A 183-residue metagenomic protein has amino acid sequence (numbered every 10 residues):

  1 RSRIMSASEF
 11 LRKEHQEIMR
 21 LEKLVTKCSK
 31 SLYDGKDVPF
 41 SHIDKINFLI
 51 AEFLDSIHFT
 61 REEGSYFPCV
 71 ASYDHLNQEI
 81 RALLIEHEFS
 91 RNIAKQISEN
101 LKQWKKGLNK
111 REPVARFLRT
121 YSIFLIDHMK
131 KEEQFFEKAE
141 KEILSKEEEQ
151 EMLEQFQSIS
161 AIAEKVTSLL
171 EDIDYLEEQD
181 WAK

Functional and structural regions predicted by a protein language model:
S2-K183: Small-residue-biased structural context
